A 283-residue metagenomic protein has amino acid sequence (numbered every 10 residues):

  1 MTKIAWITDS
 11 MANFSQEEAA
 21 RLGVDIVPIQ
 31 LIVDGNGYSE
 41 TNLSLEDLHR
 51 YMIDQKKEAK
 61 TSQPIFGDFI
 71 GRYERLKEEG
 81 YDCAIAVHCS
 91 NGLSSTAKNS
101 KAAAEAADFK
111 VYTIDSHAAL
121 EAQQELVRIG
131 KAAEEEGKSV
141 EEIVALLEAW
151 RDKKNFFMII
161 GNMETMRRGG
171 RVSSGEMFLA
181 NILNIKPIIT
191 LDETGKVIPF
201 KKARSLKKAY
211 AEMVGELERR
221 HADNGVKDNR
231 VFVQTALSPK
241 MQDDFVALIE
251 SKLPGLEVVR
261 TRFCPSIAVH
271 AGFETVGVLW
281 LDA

Functional and structural regions predicted by a protein language model:
K3-A5, M11-D25, Q30-I32, T41 (+4 more regions): Mixed-charge interfacial surface used for oligomerization/domain docking and macromolecular partner engagement
N36-A86, S90-A106: Class I S-adenosyl-L-methionine
